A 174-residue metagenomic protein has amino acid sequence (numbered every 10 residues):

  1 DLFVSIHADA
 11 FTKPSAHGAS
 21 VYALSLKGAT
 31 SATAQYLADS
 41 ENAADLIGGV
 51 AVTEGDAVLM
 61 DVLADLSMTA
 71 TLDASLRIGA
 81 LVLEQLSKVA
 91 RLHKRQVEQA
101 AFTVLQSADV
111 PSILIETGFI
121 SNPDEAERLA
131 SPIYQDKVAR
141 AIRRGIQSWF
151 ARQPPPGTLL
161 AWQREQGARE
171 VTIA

Functional and structural regions predicted by a protein language model:
D1-A174: Active-site-proximal helix/loop segments of hydrolytic enzymes
